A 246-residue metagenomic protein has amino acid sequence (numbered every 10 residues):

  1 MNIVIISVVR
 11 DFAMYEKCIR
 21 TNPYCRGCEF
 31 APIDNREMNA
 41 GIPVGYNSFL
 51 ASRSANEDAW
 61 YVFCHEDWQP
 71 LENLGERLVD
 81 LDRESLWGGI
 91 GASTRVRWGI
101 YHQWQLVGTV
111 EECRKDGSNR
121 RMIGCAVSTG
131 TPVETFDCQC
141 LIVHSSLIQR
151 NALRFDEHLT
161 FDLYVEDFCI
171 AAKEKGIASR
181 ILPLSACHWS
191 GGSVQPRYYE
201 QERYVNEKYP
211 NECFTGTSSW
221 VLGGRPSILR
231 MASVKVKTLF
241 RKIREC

Functional and structural regions predicted by a protein language model:
I5-G27: Short, well-formed alpha-helical segments that are part of the catalytic scaffolds of diverse glycosyltransferases
N39-R53: Glycine-rich, basic loop-to-helix element that forms the pyrophosphate-binding segment of sugar-nucleotide handling
D58-Q69: Short beta-strand-to-loop acidic/aromatic patch adjacent to the donor-nucleotide binding site
Q69, N73-T109: Conserved donor NDP-sugar-binding/catalytic core segment of glycosyltransferases
R120-V143: A recurrent flexible, glycine/aromatic-enriched loop bordering the glycosyltransferase active site that acts as
T135-C138, R150-I170, S179-H188: Donor nucleotide-sugar recognition loop
R180-V205: Active-site donor/metal-binding and catalytic loop motifs of nucleotide-sugar-dependent glycosylation enzymes
P196-T215, S219-C246: Non-catalytic, C-terminal membrane-associated alpha-helical segments of glycosyltransferases
